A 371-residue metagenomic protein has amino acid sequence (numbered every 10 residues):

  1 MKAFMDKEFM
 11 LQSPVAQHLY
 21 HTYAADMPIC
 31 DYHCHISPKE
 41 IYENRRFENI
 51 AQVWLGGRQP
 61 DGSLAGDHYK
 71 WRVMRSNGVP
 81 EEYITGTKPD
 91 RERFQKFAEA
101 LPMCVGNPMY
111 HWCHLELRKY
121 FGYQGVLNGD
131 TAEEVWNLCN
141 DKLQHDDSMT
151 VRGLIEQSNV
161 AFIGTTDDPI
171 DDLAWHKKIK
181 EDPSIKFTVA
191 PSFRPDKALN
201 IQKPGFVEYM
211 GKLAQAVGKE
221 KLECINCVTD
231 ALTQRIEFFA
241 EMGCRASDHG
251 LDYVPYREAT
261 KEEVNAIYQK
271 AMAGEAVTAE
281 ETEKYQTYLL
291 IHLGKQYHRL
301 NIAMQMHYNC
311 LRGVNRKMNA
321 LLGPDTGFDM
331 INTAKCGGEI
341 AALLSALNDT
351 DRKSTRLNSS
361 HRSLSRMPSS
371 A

Functional and structural regions predicted by a protein language model:
M1-L300, D351-R356, S360-R362, R366-A371: Metal-cofactor-binding active-site regions of metalloenzymes
P255-Q269, M306-R356, S360-R362, R366: Catalytic core of soluble alpha/beta enzymes
A303: Residue-level detector of anion-binding/catalytic polar loops
